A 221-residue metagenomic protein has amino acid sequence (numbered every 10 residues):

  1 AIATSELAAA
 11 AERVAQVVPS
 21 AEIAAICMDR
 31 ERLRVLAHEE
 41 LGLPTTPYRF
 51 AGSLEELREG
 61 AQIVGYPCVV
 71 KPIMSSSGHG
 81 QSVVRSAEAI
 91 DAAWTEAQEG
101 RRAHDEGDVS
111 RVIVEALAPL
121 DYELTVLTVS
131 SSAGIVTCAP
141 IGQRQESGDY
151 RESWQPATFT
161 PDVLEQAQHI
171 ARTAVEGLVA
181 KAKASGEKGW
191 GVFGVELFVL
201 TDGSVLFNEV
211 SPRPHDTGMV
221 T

Functional and structural regions predicted by a protein language model:
A1-V64, S76: Conserved N-proximal alpha/beta basic substrate-recognition cap immediately N-terminal to, or forming the N-lobe
T45-T46, P72, V129, A139: Alpha-helical transmembrane-bundle signature of multi-pass membrane transport and export proteins
T46, C68, H79, Y122-L124 (+3 more regions): Change "...and in nucleic-acid phosphodiester-cleaving endonucleases..." to "...and in nucleic-acid processing enzymes
V84-V192, V199-T201: Internal nucleotide-binding/catalytic subdomain
T128, S204-R213: A short beta-strand motif that forms the metal-chelation/ATP-contact edge of phosphoryl-transfer active sites
S211-T221: Glycine-rich phosphate/pyrophosphate-binding beta-alpha loops
